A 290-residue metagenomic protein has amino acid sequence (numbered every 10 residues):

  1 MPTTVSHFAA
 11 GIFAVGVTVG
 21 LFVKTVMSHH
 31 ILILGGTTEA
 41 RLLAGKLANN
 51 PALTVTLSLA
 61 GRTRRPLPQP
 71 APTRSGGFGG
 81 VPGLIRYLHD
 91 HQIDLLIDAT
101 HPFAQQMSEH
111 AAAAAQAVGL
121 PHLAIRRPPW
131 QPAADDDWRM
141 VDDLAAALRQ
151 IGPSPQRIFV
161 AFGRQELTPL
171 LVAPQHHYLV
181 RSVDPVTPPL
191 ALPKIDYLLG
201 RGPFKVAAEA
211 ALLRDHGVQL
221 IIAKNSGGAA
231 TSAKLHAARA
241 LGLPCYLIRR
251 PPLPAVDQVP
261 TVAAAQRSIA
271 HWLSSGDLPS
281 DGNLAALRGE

Functional and structural regions predicted by a protein language model:
I31-N50, V55-A60: N-terminal basic/disordered segments at the start of proteins
L57-G79, L190-I195: N-terminal beta-loop-helix "entrance" segment that forms/cooperates in small-molecule cofactor or anionic ligand
S58-R65, R126-W130, R164-E166, S182-P188: Short, polar loop motifs at secondary-structure junctions
P72-Y87, L199-A208: Glycine-rich, highly charged phosphate/nucleotide-binding loops
L95-L144: Glycine/small-residue-rich loop that forms an oxyanion/phosphate-binding "nest" at active or ligand-binding sites
A145-L179: Internal active-site segments that recognize and position negatively charged phosphoryl groups and nucleotide moieties
L171-P203: Histidine/lysine/aspartate-rich catalytic loop segments that bind and position anionic ligands
A191-L220, N225-L241, R250: A C-terminal functional module that forms or caps the active site or interfaces directly with catalytic machinery
